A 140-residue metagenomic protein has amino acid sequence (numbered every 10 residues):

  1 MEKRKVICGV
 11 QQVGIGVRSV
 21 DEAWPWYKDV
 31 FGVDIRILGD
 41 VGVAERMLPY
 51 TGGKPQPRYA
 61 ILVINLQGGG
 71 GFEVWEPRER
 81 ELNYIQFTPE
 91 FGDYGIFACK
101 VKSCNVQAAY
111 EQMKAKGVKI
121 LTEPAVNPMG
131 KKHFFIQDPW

Functional and structural regions predicted by a protein language model:
M1-V6, I15, R36-G39, G69-W75 (+1 more regions): Vicinal oxygen chelate
K5, G16-G69, A115-G117: Core segments of cupin and vicinal oxygen chelate
V10, Y94-A98: Eukaryotic phosphotyrosine signaling hubs
R46-P49, Y84, K132-H133: Short, solvent-exposed polar/charged micro-motifs at secondary-structure junctions
G52-K54, I61, F72, L82-F87 (+2 more regions): Post-signal peptide N-terminal segment of secreted/secretory-pathway proteins
P55-Y59, G95, M129-K132: A short helix-loop-beta-strand connector motif used in the catalytic cores of GNAT acetyltransferases and, in some
P77-E79: Conserved donor-binding loop and adjoining core beta-sheet/short helix segment in diverse acyl/aminoacyl transferases
